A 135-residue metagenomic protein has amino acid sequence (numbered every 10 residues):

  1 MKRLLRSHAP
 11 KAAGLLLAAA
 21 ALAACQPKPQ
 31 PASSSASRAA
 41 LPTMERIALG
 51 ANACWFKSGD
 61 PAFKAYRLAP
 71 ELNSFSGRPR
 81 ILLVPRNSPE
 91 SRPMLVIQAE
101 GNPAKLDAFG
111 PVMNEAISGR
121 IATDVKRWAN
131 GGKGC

Functional and structural regions predicted by a protein language model:
M1-C25: Sec-dependent bacterial lipoprotein signal peptides
A19-A39: Bacterial Sec signal peptide processing site at the extreme N-terminus
Q26, A53-W55, G134: Sequence contexts marking disulfide-bonded cysteines in secreted/extracellular proteins
S35-R46, F109, M113-I117: Extracytoplasmic/periplasmic, Sec-exported soluble proteins
L41-I81: Post-signal-peptide N-terminal segment of Sec-exported extracytoplasmic proteins
G77-V112: Mid-chain, structured segments of secreted extracytoplasmic proteins
K105-L106, P111-C135: C-terminal partner/receptor-binding element of secreted or periplasmic proteins
